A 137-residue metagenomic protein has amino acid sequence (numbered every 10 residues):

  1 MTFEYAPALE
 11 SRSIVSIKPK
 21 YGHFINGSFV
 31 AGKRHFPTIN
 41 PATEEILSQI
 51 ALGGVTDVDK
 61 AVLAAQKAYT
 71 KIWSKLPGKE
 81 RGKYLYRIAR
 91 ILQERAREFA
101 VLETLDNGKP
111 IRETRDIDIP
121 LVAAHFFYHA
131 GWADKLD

Functional and structural regions predicted by a protein language model:
M1-Q49, K83, R87, K135-D137: Terminal low-complexity tails and localization/encapsulation signals of metabolic enzymes
E45-L136: Glycine-rich loop-to-alpha-helix module at the N-terminal edge of alpha/beta enzyme cores
